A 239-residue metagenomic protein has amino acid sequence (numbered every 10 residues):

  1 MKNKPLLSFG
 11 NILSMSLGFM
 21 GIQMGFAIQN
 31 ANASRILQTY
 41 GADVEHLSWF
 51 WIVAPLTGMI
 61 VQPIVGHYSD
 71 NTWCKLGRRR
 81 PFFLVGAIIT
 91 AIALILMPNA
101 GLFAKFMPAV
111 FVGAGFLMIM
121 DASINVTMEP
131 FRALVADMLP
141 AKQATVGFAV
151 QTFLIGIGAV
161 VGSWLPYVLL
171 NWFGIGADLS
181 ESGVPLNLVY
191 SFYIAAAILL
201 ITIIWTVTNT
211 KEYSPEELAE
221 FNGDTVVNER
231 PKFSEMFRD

Functional and structural regions predicted by a protein language model:
M1-S8, M107-G115, V126-T127, F131-L134 (+1 more regions): Intracellular loop-helix junctions on the cytosolic face of multi-pass helical membrane proteins
K2-T57: Helix-loop boundary and gating motifs at the non-cytosolic
M20, W49-L56, M118, A149-I157: Transmembrane alpha-helical cores of Major Facilitator Superfamily
L37-Q38, Y68-W73, V168-G174: Interfacial helix-cap and linker-helix signal at transmembrane-aqueous boundaries of multi-pass secondary transporters
G41-A42, S69, W73, S123 (+1 more regions): Short helix-loop-helix connector
L47-T72, I88-L94, I157-S163: Central cavity-lining transmembrane alpha-helices of secondary-active solute carriers, predominantly the Major
P81-M107: C-terminal ends and interior cores of transmembrane alpha-helices in multi-pass membrane transporters/permeases
